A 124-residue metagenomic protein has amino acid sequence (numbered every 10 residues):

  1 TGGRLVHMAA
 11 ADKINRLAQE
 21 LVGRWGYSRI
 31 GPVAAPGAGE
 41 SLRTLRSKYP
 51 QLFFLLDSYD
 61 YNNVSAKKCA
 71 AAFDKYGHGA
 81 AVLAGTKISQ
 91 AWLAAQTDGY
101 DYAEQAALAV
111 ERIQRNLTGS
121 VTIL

Functional and structural regions predicted by a protein language model:
T1-V33: Conserved anion-binding
L5, A9, E40, Y61-V64 (+1 more regions): Conserved active-site and cofactor/substrate-binding residues in soluble primary-metabolism enzymes
N15-W25, T44-Y49, Q114, T118: Surface-exposed amphipathic alpha-helices with a cationic face
I30-A35, V110, Q114: Extended, compositionally biased low-complexity polar/Lys-Gly-rich tracts and adjacent boundary/linker regions are
P32, P36-L83, K87-A91: A C-terminal functional module that forms or caps the active site or interfaces directly with catalytic machinery
K68-G79, Q90-L124: C-terminal helical cap(s) of enzyme catalytic domains, especially alpha/beta-barrels
